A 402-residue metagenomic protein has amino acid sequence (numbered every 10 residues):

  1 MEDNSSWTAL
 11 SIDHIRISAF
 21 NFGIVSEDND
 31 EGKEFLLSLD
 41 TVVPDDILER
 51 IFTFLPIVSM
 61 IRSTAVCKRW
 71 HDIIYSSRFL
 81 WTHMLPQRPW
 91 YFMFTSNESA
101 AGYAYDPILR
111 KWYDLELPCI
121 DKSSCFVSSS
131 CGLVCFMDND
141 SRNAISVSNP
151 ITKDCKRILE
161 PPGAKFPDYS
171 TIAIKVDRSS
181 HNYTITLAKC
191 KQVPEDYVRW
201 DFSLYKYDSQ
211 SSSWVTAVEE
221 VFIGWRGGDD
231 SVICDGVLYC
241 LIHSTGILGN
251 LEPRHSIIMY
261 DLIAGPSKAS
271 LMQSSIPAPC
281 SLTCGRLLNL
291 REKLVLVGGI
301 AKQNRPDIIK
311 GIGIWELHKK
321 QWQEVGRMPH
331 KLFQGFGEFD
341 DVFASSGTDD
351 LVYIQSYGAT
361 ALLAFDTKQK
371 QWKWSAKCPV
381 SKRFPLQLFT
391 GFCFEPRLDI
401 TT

Functional and structural regions predicted by a protein language model:
M1-V43, R50, T402: CRL adaptor-proximal regions
V43-I57, I61-R62, V66-I74, V134: Short hydrophobic alpha-helical "box" of cullin-RING ligase substrate receptors that recruits the CRL scaffold
P86-R110: An edge-strand/N-cap motif at the start of beta-rich repeat modules
Y103-P107, W112-K293, I300-P306, I312-G313 (+1 more regions): A sequence/structural signal of beta-propeller blade repeats
P162-A164, V221-I223, S274-A278, G326-G337 (+1 more regions): Surface-exposed loop and turn segments in beta-propeller and other repeat-based domains that flank or scaffold
L262-A264, H318-K320, K368-Q369: Short loop/turn segments immediately following beta-strands, especially the blade-tip and inter-blade linker loops
K320-Y357, P385: A surface-exposed beta-alpha-beta supersecondary segment
Y357-T402: Blade-level signature of beta-propeller repeat domains, shared across WD40, Kelch, NHL, RCC1 and BNR/Asp-box propellers
